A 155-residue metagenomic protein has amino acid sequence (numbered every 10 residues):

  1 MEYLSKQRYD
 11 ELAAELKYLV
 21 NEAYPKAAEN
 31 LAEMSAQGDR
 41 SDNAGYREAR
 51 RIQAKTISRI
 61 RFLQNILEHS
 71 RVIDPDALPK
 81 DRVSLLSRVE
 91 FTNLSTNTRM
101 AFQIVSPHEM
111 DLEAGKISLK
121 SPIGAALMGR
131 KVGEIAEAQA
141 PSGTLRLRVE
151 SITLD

Functional and structural regions predicted by a protein language model:
M1-S58: N-terminal cationic and glycine-rich segments that engage phosphates or anionic surfaces
L12, L16-L19, L31, L63 (+3 more regions): Generic leucine side-chain signal with a strong bias for well-ordered alpha-helical environments
V20-A23, L67-R71, K131: Conserved NTP-handling cores and scaffolds of large molecular machines
Q37, E68-P75: Short alpha-helical linear motifs
I57-R71: Amphipathic alpha-helical coiled-coil segments
I73-D155: Non-DNA-binding regulatory cores of transcription-related proteins, predominantly C-terminal effector-binding
